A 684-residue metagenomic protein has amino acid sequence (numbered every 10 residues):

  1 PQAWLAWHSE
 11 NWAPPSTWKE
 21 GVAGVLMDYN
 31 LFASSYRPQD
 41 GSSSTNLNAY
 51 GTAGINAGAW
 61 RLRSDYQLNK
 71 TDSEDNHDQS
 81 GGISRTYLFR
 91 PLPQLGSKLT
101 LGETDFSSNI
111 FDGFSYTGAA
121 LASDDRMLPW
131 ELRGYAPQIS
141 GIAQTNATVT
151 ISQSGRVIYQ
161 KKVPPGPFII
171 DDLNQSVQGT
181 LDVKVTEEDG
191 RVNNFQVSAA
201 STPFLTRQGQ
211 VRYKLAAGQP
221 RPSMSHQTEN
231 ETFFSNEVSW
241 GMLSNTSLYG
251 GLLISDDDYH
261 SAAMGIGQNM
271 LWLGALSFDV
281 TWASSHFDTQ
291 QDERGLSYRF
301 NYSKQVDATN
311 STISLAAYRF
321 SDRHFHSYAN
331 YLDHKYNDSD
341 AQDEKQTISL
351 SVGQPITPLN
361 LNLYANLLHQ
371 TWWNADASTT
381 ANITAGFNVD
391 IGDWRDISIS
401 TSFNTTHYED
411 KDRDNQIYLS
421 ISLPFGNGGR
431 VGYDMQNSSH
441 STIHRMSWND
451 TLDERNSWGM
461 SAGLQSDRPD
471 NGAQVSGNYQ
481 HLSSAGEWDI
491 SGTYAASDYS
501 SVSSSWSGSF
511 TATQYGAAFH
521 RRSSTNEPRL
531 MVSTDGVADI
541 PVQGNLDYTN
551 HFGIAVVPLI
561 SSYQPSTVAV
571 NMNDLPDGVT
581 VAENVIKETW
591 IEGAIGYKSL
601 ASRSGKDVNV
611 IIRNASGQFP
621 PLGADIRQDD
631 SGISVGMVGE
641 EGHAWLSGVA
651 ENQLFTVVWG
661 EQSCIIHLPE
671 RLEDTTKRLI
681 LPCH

Functional and structural regions predicted by a protein language model:
P1-V163, Q175-V177, T186, R191-P220 (+5 more regions): Flexible, glycine-rich linker and terminal segments associated with outer-membrane beta-barrel/transport systems
P165-P167: Conserved short secondary-structure elements within globular domains
I170-L173, T180: Extracytoplasmic assembly/pore-lining segments of large envelope/extracellular complexes
L215-M224, T228, F234-I254, S261-I266 (+1 more regions): Core alpha-helical transmembrane segments of integral membrane proteins
